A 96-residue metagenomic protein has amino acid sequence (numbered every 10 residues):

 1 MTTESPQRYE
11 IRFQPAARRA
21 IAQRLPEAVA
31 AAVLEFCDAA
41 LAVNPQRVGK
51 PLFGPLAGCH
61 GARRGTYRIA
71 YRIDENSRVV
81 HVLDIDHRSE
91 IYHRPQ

Functional and structural regions predicted by a protein language model:
M1-R12, A31, Y67, R72-Q96: Enriched for short, Lys/Arg-rich terminal
A16, A57, E90: Residue-level recognition of oxygen-bearing side chains
A16-A28: Surface-exposed, Lys/Arg-rich phosphate-binding patches that contact polyanionic backbones
R19, V43, H87-E90: Active-site micro-motifs of SAM-dependent methyltransferase domains
A30-A31, V43: Short, contiguous, helix-prone interaction/anchoring segments in small proteins
D38-R63: A short, surface-exposed loop/turn module that caps and links secondary-structure elements
